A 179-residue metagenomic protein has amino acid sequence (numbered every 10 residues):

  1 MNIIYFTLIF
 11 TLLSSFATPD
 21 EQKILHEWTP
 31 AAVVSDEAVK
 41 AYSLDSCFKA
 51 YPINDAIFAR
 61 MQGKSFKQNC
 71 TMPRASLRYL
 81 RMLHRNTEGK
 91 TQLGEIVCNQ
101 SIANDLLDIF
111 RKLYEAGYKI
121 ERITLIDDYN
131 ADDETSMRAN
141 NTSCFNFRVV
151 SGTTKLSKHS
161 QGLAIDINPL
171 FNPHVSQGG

Functional and structural regions predicted by a protein language model:
N2, F6-W28: Bacterial Sec-dependent signal peptides at the C-terminal "C-region" and cleavage site
D20-R85: N-terminal module-boundary/linker segments of secreted carbohydrate-active enzymes
A50-A56, Q92, E134-S143: N-terminal start-of-chain detector that recognizes signal peptides and the immediate post-cleavage beginning
G63-T71, A131-D133, G152-K155: Intrinsically disordered, low-complexity boundary segments flanking structured domains
M72-M137: Active-site acidic/histidine clusters and adjacent loop/turn architecture that either coordinate catalytic ions
N86-E88, L170-P173: Short loop/turn segments at secondary-structure transitions that flank enzyme active sites
G117-E121, T135-P169: Mid-length scaffold segments of soluble, non-membrane domains
P173-G179: Substrate-binding/catalytic groove segments of enzymes that remodel or degrade extracellular structural polymers
